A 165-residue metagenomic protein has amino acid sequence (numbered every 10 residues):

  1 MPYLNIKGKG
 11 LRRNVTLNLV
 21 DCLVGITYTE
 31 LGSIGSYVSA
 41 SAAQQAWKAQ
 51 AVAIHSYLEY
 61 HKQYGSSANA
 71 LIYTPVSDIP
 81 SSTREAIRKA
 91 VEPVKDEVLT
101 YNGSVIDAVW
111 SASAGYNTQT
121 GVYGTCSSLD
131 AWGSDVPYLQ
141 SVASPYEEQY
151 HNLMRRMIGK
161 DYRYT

Functional and structural regions predicted by a protein language model:
M1-T165: Conserved, single-site charged/polar hotspot
